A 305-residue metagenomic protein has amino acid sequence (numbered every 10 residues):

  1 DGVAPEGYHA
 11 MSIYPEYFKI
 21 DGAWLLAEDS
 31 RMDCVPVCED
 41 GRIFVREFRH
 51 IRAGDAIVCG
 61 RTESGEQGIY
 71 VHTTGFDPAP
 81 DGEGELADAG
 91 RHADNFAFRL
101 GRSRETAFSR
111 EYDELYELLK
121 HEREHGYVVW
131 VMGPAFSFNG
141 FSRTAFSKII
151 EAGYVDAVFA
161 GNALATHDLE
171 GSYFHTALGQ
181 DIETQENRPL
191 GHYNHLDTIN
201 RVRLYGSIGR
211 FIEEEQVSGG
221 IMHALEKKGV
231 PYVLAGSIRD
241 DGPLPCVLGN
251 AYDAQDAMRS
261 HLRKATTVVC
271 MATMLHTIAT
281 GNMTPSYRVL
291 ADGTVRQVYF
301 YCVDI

Functional and structural regions predicted by a protein language model:
D1-A177, D181-Y193, N200-E215, A224-A235 (+6 more regions): Metallocofactor- and cofactor-centric catalytic cores in central/energy metabolism, strongly enriched
G219: Aromatic-rich carbohydrate-recognition surfaces in CAZymes
D240: Positions that flank functional sites
